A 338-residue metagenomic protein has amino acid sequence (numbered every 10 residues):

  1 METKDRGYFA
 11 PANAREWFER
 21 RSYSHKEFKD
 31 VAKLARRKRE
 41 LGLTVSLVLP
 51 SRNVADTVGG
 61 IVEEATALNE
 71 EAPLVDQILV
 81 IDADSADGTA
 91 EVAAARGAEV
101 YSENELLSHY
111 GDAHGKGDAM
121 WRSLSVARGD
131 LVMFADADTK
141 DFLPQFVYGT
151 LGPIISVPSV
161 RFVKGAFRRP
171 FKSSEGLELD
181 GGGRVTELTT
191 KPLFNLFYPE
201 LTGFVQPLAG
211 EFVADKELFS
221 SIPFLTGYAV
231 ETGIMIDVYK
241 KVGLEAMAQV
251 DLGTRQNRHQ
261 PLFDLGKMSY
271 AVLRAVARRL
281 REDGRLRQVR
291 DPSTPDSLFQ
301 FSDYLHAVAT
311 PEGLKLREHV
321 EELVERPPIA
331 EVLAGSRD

Functional and structural regions predicted by a protein language model:
M1-E64: N-proximal low-complexity "stem/linker" segments adjacent to membrane-targeting elements
M1-R21, Q260-D338: Terminal low-complexity segments of carbohydrate-biosynthetic enzymes
T44-S46, Q77, V238: Cell-envelope/extracellular polymer assembly enzymes that use nucleotide-activated donors
E63-V75: Short, acidic, metal-binding catalytic loop of nucleotide-sugar glycosyltransferases
D82-A90: A conserved acidic beta->alpha catalytic loop
V132: Short aromatic/hydrophobic "clamp" motif used to bind/position activated sugar donors
F142-R168: Conserved donor-nucleotide/metal-binding helix-loop-beta segment in metal-dependent transferases, i.e., the alpha-helix
R161-G181: Short beta-strand-to-loop element that shapes/binds the nucleotide-sugar donor at the catalytic cleft/hinge
